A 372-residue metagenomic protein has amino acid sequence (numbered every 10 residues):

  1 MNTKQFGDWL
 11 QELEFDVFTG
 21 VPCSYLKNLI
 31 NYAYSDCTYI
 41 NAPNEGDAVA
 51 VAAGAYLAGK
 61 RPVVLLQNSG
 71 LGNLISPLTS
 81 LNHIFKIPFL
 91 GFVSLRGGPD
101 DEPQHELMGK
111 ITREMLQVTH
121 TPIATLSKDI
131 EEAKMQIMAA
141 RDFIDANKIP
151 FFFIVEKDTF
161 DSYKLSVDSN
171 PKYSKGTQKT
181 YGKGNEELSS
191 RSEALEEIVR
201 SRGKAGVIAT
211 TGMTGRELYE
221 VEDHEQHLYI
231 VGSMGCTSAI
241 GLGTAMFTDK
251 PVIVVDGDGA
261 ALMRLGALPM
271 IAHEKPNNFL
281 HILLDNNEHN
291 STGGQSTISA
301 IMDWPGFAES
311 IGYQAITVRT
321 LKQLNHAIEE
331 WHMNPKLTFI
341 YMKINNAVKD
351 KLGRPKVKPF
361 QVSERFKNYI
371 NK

Functional and structural regions predicted by a protein language model:
N2-Y163, N278-L280: N-terminal alpha/beta PP-like core and its mobile active-site loop of ThDP/TPP-dependent enzymes
T3, G7-Q11, K175-M234: Active-site diphosphate/adenylate-binding microenvironment
E14-F18, C37-Y39, G203-V207, H227 (+1 more regions): Short active-site oxyanion
S24-Y25, R96-G97, V155-D161, T211-G215 (+2 more regions): Glycine-rich beta-alpha junction loops
I40, P122-A124, E186, L228-Y229 (+1 more regions): Structural signal for short hydrophobic segments within the conserved structured cores of catalytic domains across
G72-P77, P150-R191, G203, H224 (+1 more regions): Glycine/aspartate-rich loop-and-adjacent alpha/beta segment that forms the canonical ThDP
L81-F92, G98-K110, M138, S192-A194 (+1 more regions): Thiamine diphosphate
M115-A124, S174, P305-Q314: Structural recognition of alpha->loop->beta junctions
